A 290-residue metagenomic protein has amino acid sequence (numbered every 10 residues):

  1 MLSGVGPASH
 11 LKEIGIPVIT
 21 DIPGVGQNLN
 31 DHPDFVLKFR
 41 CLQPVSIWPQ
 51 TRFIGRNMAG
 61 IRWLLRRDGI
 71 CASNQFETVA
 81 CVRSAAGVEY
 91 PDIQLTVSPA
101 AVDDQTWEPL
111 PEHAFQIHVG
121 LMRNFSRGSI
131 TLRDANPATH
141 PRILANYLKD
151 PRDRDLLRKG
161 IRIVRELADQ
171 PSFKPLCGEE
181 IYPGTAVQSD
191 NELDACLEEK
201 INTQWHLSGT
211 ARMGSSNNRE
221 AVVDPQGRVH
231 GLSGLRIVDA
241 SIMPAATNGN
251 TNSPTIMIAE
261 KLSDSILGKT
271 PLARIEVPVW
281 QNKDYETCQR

Functional and structural regions predicted by a protein language model:
M1-G60, G69-I70, I258, K269 (+1 more regions): Glycine-rich loop(s) and the adjacent beta-strand/alpha-helix scaffold that form part
C41-W48, A59-P254, L262-R290: FAD-dependent oxidoreductase catalytic-site/capping-region signature
